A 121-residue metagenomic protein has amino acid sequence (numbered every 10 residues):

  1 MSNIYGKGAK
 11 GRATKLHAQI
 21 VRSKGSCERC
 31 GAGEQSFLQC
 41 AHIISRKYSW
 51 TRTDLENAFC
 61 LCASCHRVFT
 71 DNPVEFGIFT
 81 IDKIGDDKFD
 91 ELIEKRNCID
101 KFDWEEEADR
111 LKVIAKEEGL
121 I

Functional and structural regions predicted by a protein language model:
M1-L16, E117-I121: Arg/Lys-rich, low-complexity, intrinsically disordered N-terminal tails that contact nucleic acids
G11-I20, R46-R52: Short, intrinsically disordered, charge-biased short linear motifs at domain edges
A13-Q39, C62: Short cysteine-rich loop/turn motifs with clustered Cys
H17, S36-Q39, D54-L61, N72-F76 (+1 more regions): Amphipathic alpha-helical interface surfaces
S26-E28, S49-V68: Short beta-strand-alpha-helix junction that forms the catalytic/metal-binding core of metal-dependent nuclease domains
G31-A32, I44, H66: Cys/His-coordinated zinc-binding microdomains
F37-I44, Y48: Short recognition patches in nucleic-acid-associated and regulatory proteins
T70-I121: A detector for short metal-coordination/catalytic motifs
